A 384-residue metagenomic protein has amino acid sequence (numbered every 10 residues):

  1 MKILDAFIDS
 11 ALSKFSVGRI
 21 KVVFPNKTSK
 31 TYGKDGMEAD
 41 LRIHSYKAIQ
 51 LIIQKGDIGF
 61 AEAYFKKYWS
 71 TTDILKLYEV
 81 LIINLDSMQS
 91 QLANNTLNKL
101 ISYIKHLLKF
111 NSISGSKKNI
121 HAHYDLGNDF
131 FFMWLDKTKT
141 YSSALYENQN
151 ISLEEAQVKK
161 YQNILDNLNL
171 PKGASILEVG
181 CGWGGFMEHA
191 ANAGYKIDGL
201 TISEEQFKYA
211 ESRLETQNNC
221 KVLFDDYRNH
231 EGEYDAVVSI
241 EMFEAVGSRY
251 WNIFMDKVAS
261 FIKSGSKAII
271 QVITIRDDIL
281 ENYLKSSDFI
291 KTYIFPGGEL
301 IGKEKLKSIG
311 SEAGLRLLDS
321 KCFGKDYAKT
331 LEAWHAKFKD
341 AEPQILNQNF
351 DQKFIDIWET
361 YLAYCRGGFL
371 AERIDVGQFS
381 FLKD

Functional and structural regions predicted by a protein language model:
M1-Q157, N163, L170: Feature captures hydrophobic
K172-G180: Conserved class I S-adenosyl-L-methionine
W183-G194: Conserved SAM-binding loop of SAM-dependent methyltransferases across substrates and taxa, primarily the Class I
T216-R228: Conserved SAM-binding strand-loop segment of SAM-dependent methyltransferases
R228-V237: A short acidic, Gly/Pro-enriched loop at the edge of an enzyme's catalytic core that lines a small-molecule cofactor
N252-S264: A short glycine-rich, Lys/Arg-flanked "PGG" loop and its adjoining helix->strand segment in the class I
G265-I273: Conserved beta-strand signature within the Rossmann-like core of class I S-adenosyl-L-methionine
T274-Q378, L382-D384: Substrate-binding/catalytic lobe of Class I Rossmann-like enzymes that use SAM or dcSAM, i.e., the mid-to-C-terminal
